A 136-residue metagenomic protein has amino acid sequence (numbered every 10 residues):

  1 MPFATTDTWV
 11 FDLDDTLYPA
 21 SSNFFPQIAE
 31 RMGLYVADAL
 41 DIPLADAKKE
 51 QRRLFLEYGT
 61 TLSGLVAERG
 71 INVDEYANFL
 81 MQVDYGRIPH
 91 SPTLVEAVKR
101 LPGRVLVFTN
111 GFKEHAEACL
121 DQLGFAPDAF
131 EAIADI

Functional and structural regions predicted by a protein language model:
F3-F11, T16-V95, G103, F112-E117: N-terminal helical cap/lid subdomain that shapes the substrate entry/recognition surface in HAD-like hydrolases
V95-L106, N110-I136: Substrate-recognition/cap helix-loop segment adjacent to the acidic, metal-dependent catalytic center of Asp-based
